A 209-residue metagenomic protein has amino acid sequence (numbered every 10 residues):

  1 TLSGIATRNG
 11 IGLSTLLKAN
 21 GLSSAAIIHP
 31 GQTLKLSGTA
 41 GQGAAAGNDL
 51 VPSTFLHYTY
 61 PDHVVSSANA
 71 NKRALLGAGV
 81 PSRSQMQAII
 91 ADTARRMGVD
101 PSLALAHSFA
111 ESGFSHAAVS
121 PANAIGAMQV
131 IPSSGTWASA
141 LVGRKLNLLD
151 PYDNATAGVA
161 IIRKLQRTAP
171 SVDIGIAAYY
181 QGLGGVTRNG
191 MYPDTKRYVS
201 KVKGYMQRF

Functional and structural regions predicted by a protein language model:
T1-I5, K72-P81, I90-R95, H116-I125 (+2 more regions): Second-shell loop/turn segments in exported
T1-S3, A40, E111-S115, S134-W137 (+1 more regions): Solvent-exposed loop/turn segments at secondary-structure junctions within structured extracellular/periplasmic domains
G4-V51: Extracellular LysM carbohydrate-binding repeats and other cell-envelope/extracellular binding modules
S24, S102-A106, A118-V119, L146 (+1 more regions): Surface-exposed patches in mature extracellular/periplasmic domains of secreted proteins
Q32-Q85, A140: Intrinsically disordered, low-complexity Ser/Thr-rich linker and spacer segments in cell-wall-related proteins
H63-F114, Y152, V159: Export/targeting segments at the very N-terminus of extracytoplasmic proteins
A122-V142, A157-A160, A177, V199-Y205: Substrate-binding/active-site groove segments that recognize and process beta-1,4-linked N-acetyl-hexosamine
R167-F209: Catalytic and substrate-binding regions of cell-wall glycan-acting enzymes that process beta-1,4-linked
